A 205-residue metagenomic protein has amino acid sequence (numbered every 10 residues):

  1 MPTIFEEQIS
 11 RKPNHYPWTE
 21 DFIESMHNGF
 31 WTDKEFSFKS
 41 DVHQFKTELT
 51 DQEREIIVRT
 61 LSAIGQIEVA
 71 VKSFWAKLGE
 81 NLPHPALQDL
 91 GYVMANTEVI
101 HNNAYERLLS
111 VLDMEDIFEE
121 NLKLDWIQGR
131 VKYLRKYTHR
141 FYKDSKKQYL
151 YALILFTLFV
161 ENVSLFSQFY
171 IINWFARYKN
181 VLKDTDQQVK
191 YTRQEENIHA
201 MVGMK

Functional and structural regions predicted by a protein language model:
M1-K205: Non-heme di-metal
